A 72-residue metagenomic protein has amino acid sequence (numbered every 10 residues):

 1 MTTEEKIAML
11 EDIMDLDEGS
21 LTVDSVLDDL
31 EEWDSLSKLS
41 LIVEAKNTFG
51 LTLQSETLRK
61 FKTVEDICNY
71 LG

Functional and structural regions predicted by a protein language model:
M1-W33, S40-I42, T48, T52-G72: Phosphopantetheine-dependent thiolation modules in NRPS/PKS and related acyl-activating systems
